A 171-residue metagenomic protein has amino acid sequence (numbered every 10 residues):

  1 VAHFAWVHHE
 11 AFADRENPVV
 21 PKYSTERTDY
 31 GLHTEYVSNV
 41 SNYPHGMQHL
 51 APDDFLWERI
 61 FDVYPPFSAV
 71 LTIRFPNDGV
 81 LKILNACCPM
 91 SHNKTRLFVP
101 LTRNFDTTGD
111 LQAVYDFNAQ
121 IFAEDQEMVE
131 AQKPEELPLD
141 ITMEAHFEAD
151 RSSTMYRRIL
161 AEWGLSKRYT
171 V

Functional and structural regions predicted by a protein language model:
V1-V171: Rieske [2Fe-2S] iron-sulfur-binding subdomain
